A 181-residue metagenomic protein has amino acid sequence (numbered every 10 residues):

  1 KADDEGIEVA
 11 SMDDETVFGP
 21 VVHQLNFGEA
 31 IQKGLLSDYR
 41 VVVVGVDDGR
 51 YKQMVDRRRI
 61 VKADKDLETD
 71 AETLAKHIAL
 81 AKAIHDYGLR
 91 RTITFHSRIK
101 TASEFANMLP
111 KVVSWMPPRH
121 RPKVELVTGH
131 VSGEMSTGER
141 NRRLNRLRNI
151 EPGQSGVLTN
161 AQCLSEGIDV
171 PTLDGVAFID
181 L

Functional and structural regions predicted by a protein language model:
K1-A2, R98, A161-C163: A short beta-strand-to-loop transition that corresponds to the Sensor-1 phosphate-sensing loop of AAA+ P-loop ATPases
K1-I7, G34: Conserved helicase ATPase motor motifs in RecA-like P-loop NTPase domains
D13-V17, I31-L35, M116-L126: Short, conserved catalytic or adaptor-binding loops enriched in Gly and charged residues
E15-K100, M108: Conserved interdomain linker/interface between the two RecA-like ATPase lobes of SF2 helicase motors
F18-P20, L36-R40, K123-V127, P171-G175: Short glycine-/polar-rich loops that comprise or flank the Walker A/P-loop and associated switch/sensor motifs
I93-F95, G129, A177: Conserved beta-strand elements of the Class I
E104, M116-S165: Conserved helicase ATPase core of P-loop NTP-dependent helicases/translocases
G156-N160, L164-L181: A short beta-strand element within the Helicase C-terminal
